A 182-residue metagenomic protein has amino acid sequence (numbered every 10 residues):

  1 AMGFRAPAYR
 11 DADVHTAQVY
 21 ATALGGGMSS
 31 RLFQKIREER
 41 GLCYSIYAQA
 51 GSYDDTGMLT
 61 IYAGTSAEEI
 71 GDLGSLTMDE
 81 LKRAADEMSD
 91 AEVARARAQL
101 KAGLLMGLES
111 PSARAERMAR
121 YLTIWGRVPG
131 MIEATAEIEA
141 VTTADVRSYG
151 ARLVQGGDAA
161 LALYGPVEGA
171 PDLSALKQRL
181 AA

Functional and structural regions predicted by a protein language model:
A1-F33: His/Glu-based metal-binding/catalytic segments typifying zinc-dependent metallopeptidases
M2, Q18-Y20, I36, I61 (+4 more regions): Buried hydrophobic packing residues in well-ordered domains
F4-A6, A63-T65, L163-P166: Short beta-strand-to-loop capping motifs
D11-A12, E69-D72, G169-L173: Short, conserved charged micro-motifs
G26-L42, Y53, A84: M16/MPP (pitrilysin/insulinase) zinc-metallopeptidase core fold and M16-derived inactive scaffolds
Y47, G51-G107, Q178-A182: M16/insulysin-pitrilysin zinc metalloprotease superfamily fold
R83, K101-A182: C-terminal regions of mature proteins
